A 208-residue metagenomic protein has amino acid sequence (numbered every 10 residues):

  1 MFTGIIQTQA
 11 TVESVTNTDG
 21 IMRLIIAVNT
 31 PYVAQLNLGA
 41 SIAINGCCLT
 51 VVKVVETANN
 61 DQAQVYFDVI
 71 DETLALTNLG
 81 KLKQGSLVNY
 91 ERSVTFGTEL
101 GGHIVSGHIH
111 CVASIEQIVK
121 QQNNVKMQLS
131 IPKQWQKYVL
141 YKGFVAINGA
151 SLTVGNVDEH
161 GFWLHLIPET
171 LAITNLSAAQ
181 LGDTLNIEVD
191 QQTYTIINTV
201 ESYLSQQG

Functional and structural regions predicted by a protein language model:
M1-G208: Conserved loop->alpha-helix
